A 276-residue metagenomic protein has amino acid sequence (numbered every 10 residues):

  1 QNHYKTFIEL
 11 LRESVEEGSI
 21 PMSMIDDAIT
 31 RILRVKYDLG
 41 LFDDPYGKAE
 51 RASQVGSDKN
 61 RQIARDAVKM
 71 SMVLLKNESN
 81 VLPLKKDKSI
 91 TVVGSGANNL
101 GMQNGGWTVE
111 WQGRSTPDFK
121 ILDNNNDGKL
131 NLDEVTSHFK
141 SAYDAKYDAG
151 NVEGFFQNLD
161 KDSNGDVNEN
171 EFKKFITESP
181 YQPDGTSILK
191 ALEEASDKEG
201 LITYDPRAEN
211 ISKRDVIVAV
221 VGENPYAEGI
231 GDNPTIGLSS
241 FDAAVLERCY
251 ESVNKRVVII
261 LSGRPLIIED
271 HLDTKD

Functional and structural regions predicted by a protein language model:
Q1-V68: Active-site or pore-adjacent capping/gating segments
T6-S19, R34, Q62-D162, D166-D276: C-terminal non-catalytic regions of proteins with extracellular/luminal or membrane-system context
